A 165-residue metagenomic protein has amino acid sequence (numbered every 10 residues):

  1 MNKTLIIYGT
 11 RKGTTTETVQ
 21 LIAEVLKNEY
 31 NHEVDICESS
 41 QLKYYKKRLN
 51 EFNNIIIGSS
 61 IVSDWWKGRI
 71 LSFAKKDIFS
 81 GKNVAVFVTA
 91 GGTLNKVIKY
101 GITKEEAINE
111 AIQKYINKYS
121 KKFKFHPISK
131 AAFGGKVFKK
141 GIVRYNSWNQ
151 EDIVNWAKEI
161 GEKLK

Functional and structural regions predicted by a protein language model:
N2, V25, E29-D35, K47 (+1 more regions): FMN-binding flavodoxin-like domain, especially the glycine-rich phosphate-binding loop
N2-E29: N-terminal beta1-alpha1 ligand-phosphate binding loop
T10, S40, A90: Residues in the short beta-alpha loop(s) of Rossmann-like NAD(P)-binding domains
R11-T14, Y44, V62: Glycine-/small-residue-rich active-site loops that bind phosphorylated ligands and cofactors
E38-Y44: Short acidic loop-to-helix transition motifs that present clustered carboxylates
